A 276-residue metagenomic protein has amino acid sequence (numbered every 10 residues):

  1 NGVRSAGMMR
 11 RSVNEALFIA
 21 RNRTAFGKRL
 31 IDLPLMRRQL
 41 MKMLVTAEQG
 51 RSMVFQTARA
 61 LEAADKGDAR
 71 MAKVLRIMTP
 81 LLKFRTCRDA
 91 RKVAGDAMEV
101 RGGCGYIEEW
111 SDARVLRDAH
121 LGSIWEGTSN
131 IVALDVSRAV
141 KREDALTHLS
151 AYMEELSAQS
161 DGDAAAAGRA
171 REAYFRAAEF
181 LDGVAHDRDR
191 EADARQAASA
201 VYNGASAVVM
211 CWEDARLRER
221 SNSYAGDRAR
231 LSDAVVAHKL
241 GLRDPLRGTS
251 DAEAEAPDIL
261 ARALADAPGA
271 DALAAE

Functional and structural regions predicted by a protein language model:
N1-E276: Flavin-dependent oxidoreductase catalytic core characteristic of acyl-CoA dehydrogenase/oxidase-like enzymes
